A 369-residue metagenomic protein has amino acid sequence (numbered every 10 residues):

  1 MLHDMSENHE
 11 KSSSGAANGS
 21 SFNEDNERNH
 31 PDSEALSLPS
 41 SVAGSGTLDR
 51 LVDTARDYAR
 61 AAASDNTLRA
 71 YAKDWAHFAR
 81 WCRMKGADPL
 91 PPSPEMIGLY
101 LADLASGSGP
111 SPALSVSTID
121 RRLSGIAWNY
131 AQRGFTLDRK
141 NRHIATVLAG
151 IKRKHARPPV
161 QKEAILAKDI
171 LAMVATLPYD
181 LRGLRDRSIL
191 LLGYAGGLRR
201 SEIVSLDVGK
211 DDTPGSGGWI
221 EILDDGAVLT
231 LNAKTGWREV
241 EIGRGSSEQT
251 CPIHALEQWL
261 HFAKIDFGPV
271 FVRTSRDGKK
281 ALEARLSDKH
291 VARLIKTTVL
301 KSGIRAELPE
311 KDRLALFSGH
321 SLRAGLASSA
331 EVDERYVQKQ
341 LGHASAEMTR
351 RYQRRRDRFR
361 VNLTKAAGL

Functional and structural regions predicted by a protein language model:
M1-P91, L99-A102: Basic/aromatic DNA-contact patch characteristic of tyrosine site-specific recombinases
V52-N66, A76-P159, T176-Y179: N-terminal core-binding DNA-recognition domain of tyrosine recombinases/integrases
D138-A175, A233-T235, R276-E283: Flexible interdomain linker/hinge and immediately adjacent N-terminus of the catalytic tyrosine-recombinase domain
K168-R200, V204, P252: Basic, Lys/Arg- and aromatic-enriched nucleic-acid-binding interface segment
L191, S321-A344: C-terminal catalytic core of tyrosine-transesterase DNA break-rejoin enzymes
S205-I253, E257-H261: Conserved tyrosine-mediated DNA breakage-rejoining catalytic core shared by Y-recombinases
G245-D312: Active-site/catalytic core of tyrosine-dependent DNA strand-transfer enzymes
L341-A366: Catalytic-site neighborhood detector that most strongly recognizes the C-terminal catalytic loop/helix of tyrosine
